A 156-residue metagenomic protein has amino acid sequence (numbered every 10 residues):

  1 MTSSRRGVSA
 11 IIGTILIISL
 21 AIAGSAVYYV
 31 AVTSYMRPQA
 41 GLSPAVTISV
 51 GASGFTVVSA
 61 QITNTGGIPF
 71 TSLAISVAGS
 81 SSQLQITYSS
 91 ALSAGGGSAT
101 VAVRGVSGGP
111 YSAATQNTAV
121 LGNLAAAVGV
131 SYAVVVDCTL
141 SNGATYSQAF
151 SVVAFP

Functional and structural regions predicted by a protein language model:
M1-R6: N-terminal leader/signal peptides at the extreme start of proteins
A10-A40: C-terminal juxtamembrane segment of a hydrophobic transmembrane alpha-helix
S34-P156: N-terminal export/assembly leader peptides and their processing motifs that target proteins to secretory
